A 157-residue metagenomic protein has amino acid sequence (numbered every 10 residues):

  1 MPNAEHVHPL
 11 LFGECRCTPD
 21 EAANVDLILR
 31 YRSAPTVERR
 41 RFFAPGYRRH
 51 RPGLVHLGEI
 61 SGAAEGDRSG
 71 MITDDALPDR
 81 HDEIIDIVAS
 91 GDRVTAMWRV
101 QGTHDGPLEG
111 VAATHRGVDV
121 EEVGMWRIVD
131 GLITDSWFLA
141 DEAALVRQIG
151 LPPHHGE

Functional and structural regions predicted by a protein language model:
M1-E157: C-terminal and inter-domain tail/linker signature
